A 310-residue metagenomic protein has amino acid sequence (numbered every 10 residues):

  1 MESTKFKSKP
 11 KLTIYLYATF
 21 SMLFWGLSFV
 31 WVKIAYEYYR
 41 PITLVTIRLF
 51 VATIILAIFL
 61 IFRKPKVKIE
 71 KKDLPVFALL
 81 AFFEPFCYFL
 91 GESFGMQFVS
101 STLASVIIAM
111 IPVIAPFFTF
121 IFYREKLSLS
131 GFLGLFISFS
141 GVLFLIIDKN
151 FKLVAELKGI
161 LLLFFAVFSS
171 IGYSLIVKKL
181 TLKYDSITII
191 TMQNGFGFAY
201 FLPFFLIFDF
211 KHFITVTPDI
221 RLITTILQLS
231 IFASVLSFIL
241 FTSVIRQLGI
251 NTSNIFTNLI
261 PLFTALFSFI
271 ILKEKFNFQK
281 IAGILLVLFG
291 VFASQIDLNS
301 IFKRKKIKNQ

Functional and structural regions predicted by a protein language model:
E2-T43, L153-K179, F201, F267 (+2 more regions): Glycine-/small-residue-enriched transmembrane alpha-helix faces in small-molecule transporters and effluxers
P10-Y15, Y38-I42, T46, I69-P75 (+3 more regions): Juxtamembrane helix-entry segments on the extracytoplasmic side of multipass membrane proteins
M22, V45-I47, F89, L103-M110 (+2 more regions): Helix-helix packing/entry segments at the starts of transmembrane helices
F24, S28-F29, A57-I108, F144 (+1 more regions): Specific transmembrane alpha-helical segments of multi-pass solute transporters/efflux pumps, especially DMT/EamA
F24, Y38-C87, I114-A115, F168-I176 (+2 more regions): Transmembrane alpha-helices of multi-pass small-molecule transport proteins
I55-K64, E92, I111-F136, L262-A282: C-terminal transmembrane-helix exit sites in multi-pass transporters
L56, A115-F117, I121, L153-H212 (+2 more regions): Transmembrane alpha-helical segments that form core, pore/gating elements of small-molecule transporters/exporters
L56, A78, L127-D148, F201 (+3 more regions): Hydrophobic transmembrane alpha-helices of multi-pass small-molecule transport proteins
